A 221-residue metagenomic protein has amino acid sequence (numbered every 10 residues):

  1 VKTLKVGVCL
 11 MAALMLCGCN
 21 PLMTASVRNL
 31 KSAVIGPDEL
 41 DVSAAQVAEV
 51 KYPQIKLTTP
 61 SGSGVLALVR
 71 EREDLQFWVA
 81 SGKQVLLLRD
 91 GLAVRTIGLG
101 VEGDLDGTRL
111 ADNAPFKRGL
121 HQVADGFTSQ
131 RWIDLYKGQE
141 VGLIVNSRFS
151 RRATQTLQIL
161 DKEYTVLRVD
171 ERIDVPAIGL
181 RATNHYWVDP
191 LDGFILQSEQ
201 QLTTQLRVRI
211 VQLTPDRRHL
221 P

Functional and structural regions predicted by a protein language model:
V1-C9: Bacterial N-terminal signal peptides that target proteins for export
M15-G18: C-terminal motif of bacterial Sec signal peptides marking the signal peptidase cleavage site
N20-G107, Q122-P221: Acidic, serine/threonine-rich low-complexity disordered tracts
